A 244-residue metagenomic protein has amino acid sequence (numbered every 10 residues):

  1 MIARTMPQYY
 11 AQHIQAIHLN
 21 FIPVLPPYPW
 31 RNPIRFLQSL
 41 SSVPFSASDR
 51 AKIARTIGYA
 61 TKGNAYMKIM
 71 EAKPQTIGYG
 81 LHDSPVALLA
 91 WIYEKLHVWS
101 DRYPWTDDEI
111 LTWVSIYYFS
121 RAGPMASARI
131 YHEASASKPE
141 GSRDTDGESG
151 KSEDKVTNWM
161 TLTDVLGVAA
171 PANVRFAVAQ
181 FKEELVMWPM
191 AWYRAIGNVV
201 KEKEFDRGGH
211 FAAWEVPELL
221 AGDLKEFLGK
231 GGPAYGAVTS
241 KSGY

Functional and structural regions predicted by a protein language model:
M1-S46, P233: Conserved hydrolase catalytic core segment
L40-P85: Alpha/beta-hydrolase-fold enzymes
I69-Y244: C-terminal subdomain of alpha/beta-hydrolase-fold enzymes, centered on the catalytic histidine and its supporting
